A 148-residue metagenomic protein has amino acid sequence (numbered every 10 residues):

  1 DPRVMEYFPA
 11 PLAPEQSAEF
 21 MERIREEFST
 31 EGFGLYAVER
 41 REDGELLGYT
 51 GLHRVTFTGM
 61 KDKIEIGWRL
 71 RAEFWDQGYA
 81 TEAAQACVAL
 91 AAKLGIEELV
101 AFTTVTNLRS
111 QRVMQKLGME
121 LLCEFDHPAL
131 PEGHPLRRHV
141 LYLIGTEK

Functional and structural regions predicted by a protein language model:
D1, M5, E39-K148: Acyl-donor (CoA/ACP) binding surface of acyl/acetyltransferases
R3-I24, G34-Y36: Conserved GNAT-fold acetyl-CoA-binding loop/helix
E26-T30: PAS/LOV-family and closely related PAS-like sensory domains
E31-L35, P128: Short, polar/charged, Gly/Pro-enriched helix-capping and turn/loop motifs at alpha-helix termini and inter-helix linkers
